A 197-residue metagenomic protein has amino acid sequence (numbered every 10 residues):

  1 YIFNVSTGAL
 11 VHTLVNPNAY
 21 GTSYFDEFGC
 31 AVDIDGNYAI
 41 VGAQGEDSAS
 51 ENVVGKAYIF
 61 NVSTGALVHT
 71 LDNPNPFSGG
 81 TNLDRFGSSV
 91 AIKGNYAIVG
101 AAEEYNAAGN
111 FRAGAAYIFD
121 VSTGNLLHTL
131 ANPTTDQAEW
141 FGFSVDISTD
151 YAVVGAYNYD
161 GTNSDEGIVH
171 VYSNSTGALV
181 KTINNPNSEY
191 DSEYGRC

Functional and structural regions predicted by a protein language model:
Y1-C197: Conserved beta-strand/short-helix segments that make up beta-rich extracellular adhesion/recognition modules
